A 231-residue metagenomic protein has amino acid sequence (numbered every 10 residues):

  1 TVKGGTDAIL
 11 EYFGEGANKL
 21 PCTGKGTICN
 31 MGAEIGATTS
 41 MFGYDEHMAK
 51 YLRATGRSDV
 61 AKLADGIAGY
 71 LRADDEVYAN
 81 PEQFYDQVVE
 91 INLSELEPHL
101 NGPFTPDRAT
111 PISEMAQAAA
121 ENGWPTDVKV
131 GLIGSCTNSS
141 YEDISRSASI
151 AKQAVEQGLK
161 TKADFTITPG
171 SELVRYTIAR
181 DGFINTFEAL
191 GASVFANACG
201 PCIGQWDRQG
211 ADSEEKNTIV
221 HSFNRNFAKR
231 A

Functional and structural regions predicted by a protein language model:
T1-A231: Fe-S-dependent hydro-lyases/dehydratases of central metabolism
